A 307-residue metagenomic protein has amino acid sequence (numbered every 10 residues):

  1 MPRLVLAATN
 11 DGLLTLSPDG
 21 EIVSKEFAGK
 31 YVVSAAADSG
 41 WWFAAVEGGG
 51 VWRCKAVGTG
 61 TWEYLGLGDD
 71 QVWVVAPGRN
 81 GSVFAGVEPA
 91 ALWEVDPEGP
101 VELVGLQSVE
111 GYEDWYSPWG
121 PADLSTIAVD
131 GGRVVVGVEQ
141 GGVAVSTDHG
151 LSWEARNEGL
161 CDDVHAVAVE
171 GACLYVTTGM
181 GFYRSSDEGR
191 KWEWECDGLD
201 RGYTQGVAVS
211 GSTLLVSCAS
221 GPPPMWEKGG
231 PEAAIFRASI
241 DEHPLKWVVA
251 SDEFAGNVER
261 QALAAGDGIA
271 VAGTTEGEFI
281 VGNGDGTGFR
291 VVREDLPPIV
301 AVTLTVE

Functional and structural regions predicted by a protein language model:
M1-E307: Extracellular glycan-interacting surfaces
